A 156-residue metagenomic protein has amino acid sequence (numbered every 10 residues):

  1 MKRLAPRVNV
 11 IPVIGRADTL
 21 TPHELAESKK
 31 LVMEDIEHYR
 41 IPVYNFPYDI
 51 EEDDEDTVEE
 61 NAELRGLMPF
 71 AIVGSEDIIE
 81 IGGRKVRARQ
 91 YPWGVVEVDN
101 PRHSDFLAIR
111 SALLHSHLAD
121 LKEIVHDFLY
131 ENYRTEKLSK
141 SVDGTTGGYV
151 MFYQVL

Functional and structural regions predicted by a protein language model:
P6-L156: Conserved GTP-binding G-domain of TRAFAC-class P-loop NTPases and closely related GTPase folds
